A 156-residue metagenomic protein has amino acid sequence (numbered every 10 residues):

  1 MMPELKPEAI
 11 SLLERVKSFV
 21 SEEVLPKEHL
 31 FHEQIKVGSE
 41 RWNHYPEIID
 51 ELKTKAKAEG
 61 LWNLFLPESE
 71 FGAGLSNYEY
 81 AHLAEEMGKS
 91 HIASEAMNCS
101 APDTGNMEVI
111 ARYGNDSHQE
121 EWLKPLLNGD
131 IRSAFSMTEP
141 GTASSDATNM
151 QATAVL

Functional and structural regions predicted by a protein language model:
M1-V16: Intrinsic disorder at enzyme termini
V16-K17, A56: Generic low-complexity, intrinsically disordered sequence content enriched in small uncharged/hydrophobic residues
H29-L156: Glycine-rich flavin
